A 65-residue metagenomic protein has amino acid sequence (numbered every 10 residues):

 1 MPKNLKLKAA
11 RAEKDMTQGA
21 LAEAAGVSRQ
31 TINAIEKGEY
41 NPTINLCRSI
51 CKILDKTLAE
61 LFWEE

Functional and structural regions predicted by a protein language model:
M1-E13: A short, Lys/Arg-rich alpha-helix, primarily the initiator
N4-L5, R29-Q30, I44-C47: Short alpha-helical elements of helix-turn-helix
A12, E23, K52: Alpha-helical residues within the helix-turn-helix
D15-A34: Short alpha-helical DNA-recognition segment
Q30, Y40, A59: Key DNA-contact positions within bacterial/archaeal DNA-binding proteins
K37, W63: Short, conserved catalytic or interaction motifs in soluble domains
N45-E60: DNA major-groove recognition helix of helix-turn-helix/homeodomain DNA-binding modules
